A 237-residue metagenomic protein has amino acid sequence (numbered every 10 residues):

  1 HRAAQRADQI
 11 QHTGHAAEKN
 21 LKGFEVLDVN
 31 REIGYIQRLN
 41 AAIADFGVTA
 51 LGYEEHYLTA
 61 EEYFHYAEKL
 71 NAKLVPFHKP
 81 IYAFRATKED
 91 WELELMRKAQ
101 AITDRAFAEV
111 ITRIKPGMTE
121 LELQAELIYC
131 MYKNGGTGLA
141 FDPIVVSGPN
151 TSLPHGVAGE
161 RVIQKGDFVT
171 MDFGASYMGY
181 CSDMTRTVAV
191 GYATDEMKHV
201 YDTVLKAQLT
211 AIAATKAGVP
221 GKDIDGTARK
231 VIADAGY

Functional and structural regions predicted by a protein language model:
H1-Y237: Active-site neighborhoods and metal-handling regions in enzymes and metal-associated proteins
